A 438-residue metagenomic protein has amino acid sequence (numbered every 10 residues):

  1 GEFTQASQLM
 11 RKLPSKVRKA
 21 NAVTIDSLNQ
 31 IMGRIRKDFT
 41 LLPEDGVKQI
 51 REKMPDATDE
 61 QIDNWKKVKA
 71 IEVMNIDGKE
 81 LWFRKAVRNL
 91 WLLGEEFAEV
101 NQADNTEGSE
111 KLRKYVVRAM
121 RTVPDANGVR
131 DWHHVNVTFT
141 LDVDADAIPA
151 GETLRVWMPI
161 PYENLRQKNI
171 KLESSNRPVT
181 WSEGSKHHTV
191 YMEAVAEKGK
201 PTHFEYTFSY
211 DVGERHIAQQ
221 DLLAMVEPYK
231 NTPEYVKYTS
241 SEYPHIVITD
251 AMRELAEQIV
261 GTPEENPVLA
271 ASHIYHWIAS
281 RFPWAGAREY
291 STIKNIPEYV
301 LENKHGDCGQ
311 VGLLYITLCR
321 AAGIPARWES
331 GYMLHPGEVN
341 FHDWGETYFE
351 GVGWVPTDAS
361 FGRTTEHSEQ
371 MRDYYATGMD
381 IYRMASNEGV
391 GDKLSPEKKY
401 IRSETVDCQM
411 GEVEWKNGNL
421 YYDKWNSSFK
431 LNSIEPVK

Functional and structural regions predicted by a protein language model:
F3-T4: TPR-repeat structural position
L9-L13, V17: Inward-facing hydrophobic residues that define packing positions of alpha-helical scaffold repeats
N29-I217: Intrinsically disordered, low-complexity N-terminal segments that are enriched in acidic
V156, I274, G345: Terminal peptide-recognition signature
S182-T189, A196-E302: Acidic low-complexity segments
P267-I274, K304-C319: Active-site nucleophilic cysteine motif
Q310-K399: Hydrophobic/aromatic-rich core segments of domains that either
M379-K438: Low-complexity, Gly/Ser/Thr/Pro-rich intrinsically disordered linker/tail segments
